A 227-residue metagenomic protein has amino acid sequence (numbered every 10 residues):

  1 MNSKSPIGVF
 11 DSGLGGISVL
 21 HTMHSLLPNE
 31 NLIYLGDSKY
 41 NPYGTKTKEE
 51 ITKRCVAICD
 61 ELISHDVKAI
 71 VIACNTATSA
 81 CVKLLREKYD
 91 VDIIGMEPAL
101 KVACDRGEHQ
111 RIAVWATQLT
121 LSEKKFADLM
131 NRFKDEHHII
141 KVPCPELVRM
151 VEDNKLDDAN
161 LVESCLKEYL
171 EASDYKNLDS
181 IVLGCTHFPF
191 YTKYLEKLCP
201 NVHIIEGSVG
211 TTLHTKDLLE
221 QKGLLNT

Functional and structural regions predicted by a protein language model:
M1-T227: Non-catalytic structural scaffold of enzyme domains
